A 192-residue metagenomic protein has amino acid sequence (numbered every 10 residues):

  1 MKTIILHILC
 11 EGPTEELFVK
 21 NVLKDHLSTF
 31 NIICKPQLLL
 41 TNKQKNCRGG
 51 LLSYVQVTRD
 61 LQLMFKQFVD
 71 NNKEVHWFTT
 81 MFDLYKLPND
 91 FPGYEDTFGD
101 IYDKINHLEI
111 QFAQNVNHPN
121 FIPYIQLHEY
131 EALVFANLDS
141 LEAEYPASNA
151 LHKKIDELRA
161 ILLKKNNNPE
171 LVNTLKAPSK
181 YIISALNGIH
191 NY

Functional and structural regions predicted by a protein language model:
K2-T3, E16-K45, T58-Y192: C-terminal accessory helical subdomains adjacent to catalytic cores in phosphodiester- and nucleotide-handling enzymes
H7-L17: Catalytic nucleophile-elbow at a beta strand-turn-alpha helix junction centered on a G-D-S/GDSL motif, marking
G50-T58: Non-catalytic terminal and connector segments of soluble metabolic enzymes
